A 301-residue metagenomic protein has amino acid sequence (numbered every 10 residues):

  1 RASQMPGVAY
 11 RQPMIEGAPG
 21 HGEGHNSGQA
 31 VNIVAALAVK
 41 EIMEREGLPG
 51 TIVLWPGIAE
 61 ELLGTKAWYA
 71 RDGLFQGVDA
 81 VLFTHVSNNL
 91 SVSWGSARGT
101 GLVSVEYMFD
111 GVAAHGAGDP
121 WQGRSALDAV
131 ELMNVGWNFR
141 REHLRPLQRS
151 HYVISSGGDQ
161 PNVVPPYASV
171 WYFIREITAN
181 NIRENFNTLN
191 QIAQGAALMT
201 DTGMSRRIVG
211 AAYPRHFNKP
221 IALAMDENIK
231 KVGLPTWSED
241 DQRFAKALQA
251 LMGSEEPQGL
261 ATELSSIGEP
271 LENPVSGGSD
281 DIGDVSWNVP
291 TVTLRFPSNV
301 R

Functional and structural regions predicted by a protein language model:
R1: Acidic-leg catalytic submotif of subtilisin-like serine proteases
M5, Y10-G20, N26-S27, M43-P165 (+1 more regions): Histidine/acidic-residue-rich, glycine-tolerant segments that coordinate divalent metal ions
G22-V39: Active-site alpha-helical elements of protease catalytic centers
A30, L63-G64, A117, N180 (+2 more regions): Residues that form or flank phosphate/diphosphate-binding pockets in enzymes that use nucleotide phosphates
A30-V34, Y69, M225: Cytochrome P450 catalytic-core helices
V34, G64-W68, W121, E184 (+1 more regions): Generic recognition of short, well-ordered alpha-helical segments
V39, M43, A196-A197: Hydrophobic pocket-lining residues that define ligand/cofactor binding sites across diverse proteins
L127-R301: Metal-dependent amide/peptide-bond hydrolase catalytic core, centered on the "pita-bread" metallohydrolase fold
